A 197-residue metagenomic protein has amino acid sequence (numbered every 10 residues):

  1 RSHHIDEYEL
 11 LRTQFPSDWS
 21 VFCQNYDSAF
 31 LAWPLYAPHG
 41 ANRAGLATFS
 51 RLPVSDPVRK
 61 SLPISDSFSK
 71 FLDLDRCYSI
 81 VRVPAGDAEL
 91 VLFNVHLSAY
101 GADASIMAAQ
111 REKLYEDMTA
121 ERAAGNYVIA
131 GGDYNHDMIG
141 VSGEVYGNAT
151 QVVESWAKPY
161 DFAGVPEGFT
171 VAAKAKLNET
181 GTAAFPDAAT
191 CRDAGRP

Functional and structural regions predicted by a protein language model:
R1-W19: Membrane-proximal soluble helical/coiled-coil segments that couple transmembrane anchors to catalytic or regulatory
W19-P197: Active-site regions of metal-assisted phosphoester/phosphodiester hydrolases, unifying DNase/endonuclease modules
